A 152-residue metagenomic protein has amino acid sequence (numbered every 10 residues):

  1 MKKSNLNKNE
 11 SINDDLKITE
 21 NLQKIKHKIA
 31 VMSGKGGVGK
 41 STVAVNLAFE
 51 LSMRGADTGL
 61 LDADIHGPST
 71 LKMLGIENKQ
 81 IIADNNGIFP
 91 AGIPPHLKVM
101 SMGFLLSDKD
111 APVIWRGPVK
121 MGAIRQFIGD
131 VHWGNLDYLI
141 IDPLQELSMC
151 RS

Functional and structural regions predicted by a protein language model:
M1-V38, K79: Extreme N-terminal, non-catalytic leader segments that precede Walker-type/kinase nucleotide-binding cores
N9-D15, I81-D84, M121-I124, L144: Short gly/ser/thr-rich secondary-structure transition/capping motifs
K24-K26, R54, I93-P95, W133-L136: Short loop/turn elements that form and flank the Walker-type P-loop nucleotide-binding site in RecA-like NTPase cores
K28-I65: Walker A/P-loop phosphate-binding motif and the immediately C-terminal alpha-helix
A30, M53, G75, R125 (+1 more regions): Generic secondary-structure signature for well-ordered alpha-helical cores
V38-N46, P68-L71, P143-R151: Short glycine/serine/threonine-rich phosphate/pyrophosphate-binding segments that cradle anionic phosphate groups
D57-G59, A63-K109, I114, M121 (+1 more regions): Phosphate-binding loop that captures ATP/GTP phosphates
L106-S152: Phosphate-binding/switch loop-helix module in NTP-utilizing enzymes
